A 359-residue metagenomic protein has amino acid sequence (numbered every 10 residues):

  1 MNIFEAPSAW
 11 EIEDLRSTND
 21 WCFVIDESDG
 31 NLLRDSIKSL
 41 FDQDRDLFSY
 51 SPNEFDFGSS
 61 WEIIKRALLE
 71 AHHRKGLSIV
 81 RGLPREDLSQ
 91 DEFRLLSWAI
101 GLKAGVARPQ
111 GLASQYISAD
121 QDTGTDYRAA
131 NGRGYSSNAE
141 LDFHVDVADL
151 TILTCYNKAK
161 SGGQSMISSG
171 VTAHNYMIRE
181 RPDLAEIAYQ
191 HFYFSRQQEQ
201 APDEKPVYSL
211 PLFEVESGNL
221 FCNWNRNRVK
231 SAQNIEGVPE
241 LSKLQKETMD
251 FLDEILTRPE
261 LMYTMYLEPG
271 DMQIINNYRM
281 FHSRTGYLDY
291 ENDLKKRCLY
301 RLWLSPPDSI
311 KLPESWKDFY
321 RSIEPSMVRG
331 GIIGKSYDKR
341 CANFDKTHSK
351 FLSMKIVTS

Functional and structural regions predicted by a protein language model:
M1-W61, K65-R66, H72-H73, S78 (+6 more regions): Active-site environment of non-heme Fe oxygenases that use a 2-His-1-carboxylate facial triad
D91-W98, I167-S169: "Short basic amphipathic alpha-helical interaction patches in structured regions
S97-A107: A short alpha->loop->secondary-structure connector
